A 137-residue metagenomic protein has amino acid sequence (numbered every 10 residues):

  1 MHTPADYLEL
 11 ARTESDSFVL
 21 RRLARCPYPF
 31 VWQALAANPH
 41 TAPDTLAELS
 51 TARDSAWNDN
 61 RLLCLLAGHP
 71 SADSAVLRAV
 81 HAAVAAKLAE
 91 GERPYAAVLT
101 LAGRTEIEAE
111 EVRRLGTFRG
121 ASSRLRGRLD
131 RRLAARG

Functional and structural regions predicted by a protein language model:
M1-G137: Alpha-helical scaffold segments
